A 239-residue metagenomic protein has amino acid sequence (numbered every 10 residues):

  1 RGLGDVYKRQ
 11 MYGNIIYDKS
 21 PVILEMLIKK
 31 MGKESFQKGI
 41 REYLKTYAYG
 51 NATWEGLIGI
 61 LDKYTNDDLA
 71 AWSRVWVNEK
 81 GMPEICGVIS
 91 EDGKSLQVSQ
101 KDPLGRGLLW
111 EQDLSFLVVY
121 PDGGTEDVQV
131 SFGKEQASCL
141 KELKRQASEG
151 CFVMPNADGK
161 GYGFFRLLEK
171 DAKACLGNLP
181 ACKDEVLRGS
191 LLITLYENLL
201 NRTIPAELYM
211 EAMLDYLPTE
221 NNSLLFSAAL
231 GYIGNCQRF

Functional and structural regions predicted by a protein language model:
G2-Y7: Short, small-residue-biased leader/transition segments that mark boundaries at the very start of proteins
G13-I15, S20-I23, E34-Q37, K45-F239: Non-catalytic accessory/interaction domains
M26: Substrate-binding cleft of carbohydrate-active enzyme catalytic domains
K29-K33: Acidic, glycine-rich low-complexity/disordered segments
